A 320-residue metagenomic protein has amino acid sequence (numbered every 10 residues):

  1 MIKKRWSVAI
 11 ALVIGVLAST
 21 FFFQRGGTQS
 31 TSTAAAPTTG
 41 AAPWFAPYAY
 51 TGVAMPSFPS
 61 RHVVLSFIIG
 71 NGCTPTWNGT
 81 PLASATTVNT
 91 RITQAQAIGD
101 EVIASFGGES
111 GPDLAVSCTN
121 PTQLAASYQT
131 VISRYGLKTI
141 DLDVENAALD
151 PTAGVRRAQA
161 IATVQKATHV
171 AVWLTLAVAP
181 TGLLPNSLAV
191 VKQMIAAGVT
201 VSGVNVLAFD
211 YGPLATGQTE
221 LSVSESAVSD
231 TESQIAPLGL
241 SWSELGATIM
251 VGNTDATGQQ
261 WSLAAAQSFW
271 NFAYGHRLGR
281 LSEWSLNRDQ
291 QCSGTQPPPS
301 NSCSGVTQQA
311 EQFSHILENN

Functional and structural regions predicted by a protein language model:
M1-W6: Short, low-complexity patches enriched in S/T/P/G
S7-Q24: Hydrophobic membrane-insertion alpha-helices, especially the h-region of bacterial N-terminal signal peptides
L12-I14, H276, E318-N320: Charged, low-complexity C-terminal accessory regions
Q24-L238, W242-G246, G252-L263, Q291-N319: Chitinase-like catalytic core of GlcNAc-active glycosidases
G246-I249, R280-S285: Conserved active-site loop/cleft motifs that coordinate metal ions or position small ligands
S262-R280: Short, low-complexity, polybasic intrinsically disordered segments
